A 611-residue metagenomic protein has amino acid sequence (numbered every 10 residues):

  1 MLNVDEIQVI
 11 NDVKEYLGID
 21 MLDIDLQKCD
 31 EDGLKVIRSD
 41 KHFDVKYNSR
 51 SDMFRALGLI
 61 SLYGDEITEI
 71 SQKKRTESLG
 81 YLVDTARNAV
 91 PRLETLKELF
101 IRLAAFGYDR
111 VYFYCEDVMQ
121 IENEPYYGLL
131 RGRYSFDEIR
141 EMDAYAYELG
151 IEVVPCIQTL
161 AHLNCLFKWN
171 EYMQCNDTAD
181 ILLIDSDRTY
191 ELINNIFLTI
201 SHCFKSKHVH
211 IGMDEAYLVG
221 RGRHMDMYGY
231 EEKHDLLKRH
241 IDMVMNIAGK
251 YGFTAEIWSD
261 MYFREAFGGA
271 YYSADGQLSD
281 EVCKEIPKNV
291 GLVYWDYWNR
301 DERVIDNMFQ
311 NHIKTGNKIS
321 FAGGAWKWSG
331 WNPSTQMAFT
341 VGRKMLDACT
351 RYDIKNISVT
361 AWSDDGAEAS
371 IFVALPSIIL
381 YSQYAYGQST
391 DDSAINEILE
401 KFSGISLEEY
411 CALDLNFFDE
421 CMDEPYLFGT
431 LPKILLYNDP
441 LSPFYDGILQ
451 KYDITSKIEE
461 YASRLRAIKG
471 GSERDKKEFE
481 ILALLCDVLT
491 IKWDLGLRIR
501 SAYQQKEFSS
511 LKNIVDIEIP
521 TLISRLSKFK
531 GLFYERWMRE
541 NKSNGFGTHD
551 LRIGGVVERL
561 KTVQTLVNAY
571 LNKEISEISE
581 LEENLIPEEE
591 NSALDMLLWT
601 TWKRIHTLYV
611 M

Functional and structural regions predicted by a protein language model:
M1-T76, K344: Contiguous, structured surface segment used for ligand recognition
L2-L22, Q27, R38, I101 (+6 more regions): Substrate-binding groove of N-acetylhexosamine-processing glycoside hydrolases
D30, S51, R87-A89, Y217 (+3 more regions): Residues that cap or initiate secondary-structure elements
D40-K250, E256, S320-G323, W328 (+4 more regions): Feature activates predominantly on carbohydrate-active enzymes
